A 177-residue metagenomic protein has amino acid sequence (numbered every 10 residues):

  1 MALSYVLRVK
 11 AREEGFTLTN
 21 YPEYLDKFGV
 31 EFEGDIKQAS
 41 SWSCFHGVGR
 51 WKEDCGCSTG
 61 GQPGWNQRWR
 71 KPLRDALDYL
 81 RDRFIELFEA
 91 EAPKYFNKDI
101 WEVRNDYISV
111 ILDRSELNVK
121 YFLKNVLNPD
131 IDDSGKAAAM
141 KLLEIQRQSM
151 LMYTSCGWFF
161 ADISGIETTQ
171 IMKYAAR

Functional and structural regions predicted by a protein language model:
M1-R177: Active-site and substrate-binding clefts of carbohydrate-active enzymes
